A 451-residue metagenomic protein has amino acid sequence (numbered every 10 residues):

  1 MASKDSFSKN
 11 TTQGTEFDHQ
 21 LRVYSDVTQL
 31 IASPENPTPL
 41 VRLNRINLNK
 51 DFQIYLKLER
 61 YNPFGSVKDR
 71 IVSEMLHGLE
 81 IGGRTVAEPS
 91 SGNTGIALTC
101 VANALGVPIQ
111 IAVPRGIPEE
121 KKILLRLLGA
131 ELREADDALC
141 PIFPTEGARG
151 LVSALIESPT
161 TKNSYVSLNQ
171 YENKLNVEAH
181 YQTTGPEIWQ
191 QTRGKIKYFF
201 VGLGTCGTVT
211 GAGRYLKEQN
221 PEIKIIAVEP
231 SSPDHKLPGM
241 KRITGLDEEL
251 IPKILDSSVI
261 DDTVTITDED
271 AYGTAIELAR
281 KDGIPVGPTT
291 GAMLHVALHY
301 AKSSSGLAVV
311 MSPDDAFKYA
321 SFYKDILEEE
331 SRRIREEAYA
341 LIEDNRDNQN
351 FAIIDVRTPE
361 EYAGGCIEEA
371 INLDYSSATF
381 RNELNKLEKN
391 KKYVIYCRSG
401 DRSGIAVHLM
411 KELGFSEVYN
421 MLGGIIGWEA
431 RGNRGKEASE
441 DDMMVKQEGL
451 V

Functional and structural regions predicted by a protein language model:
M1-E337, P359-G364, L373, H408 (+1 more regions): PLP-dependent amino-acid enzyme catalytic core
P313-A352, P359-V394, R398-V451: Rhodanese-like catalytic fold shared by cysteine-dependent sulfurtransferases and DSP/PTP-type phosphatases
